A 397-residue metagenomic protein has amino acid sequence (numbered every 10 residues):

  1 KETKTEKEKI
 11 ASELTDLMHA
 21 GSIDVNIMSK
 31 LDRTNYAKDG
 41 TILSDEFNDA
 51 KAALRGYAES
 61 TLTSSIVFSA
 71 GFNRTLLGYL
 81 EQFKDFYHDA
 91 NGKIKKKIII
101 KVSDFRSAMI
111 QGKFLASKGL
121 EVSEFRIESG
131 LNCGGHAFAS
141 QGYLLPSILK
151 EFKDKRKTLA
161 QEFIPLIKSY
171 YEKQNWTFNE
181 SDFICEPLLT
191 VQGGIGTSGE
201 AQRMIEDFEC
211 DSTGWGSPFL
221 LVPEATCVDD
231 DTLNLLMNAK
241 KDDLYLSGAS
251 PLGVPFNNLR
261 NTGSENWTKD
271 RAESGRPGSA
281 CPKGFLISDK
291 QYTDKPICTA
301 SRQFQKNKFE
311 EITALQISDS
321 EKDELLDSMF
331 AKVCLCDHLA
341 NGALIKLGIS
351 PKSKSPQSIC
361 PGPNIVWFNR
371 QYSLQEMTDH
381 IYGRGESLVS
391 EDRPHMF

Functional and structural regions predicted by a protein language model:
K1-E162, I167-Y171: Active-site entrance/lid segments in N-terminal catalytic domains of soluble metabolic enzymes
K1-N26, K30-D32, L43, A225 (+1 more regions): C-terminal extensions of enzymes
S12, S22, S29, S44 (+26 more regions): Generic serine detector
F47, F68, F72, F83-Y87 (+19 more regions): Phenylalanine-focused residue identity feature
N73, D85-F86, D104, T197-S198 (+6 more regions): Alpha-helix initiation/capping motif
F83-K84, N91-G92, N175, Q316 (+2 more regions): Short, flexible coil/linker elements and helix-boundary hinge sites characteristic of intrinsically disordered
I100-I110, A116-T268, A272-S274: Glycine-rich phosphate/ribose-binding loops and adjacent secondary-structure elements that form binding surfaces
